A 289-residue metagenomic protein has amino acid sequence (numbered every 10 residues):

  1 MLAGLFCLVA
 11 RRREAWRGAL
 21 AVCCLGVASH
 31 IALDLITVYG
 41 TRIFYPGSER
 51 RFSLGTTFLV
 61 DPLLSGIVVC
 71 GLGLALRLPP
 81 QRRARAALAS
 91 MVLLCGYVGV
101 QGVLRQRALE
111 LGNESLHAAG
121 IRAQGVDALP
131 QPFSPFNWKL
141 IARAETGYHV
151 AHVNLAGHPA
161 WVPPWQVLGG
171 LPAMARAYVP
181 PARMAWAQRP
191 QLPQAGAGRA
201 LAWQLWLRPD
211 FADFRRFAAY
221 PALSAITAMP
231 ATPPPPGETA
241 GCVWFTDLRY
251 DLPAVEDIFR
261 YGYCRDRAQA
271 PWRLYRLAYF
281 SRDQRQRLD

Functional and structural regions predicted by a protein language model:
M1-P130: N-terminal membrane-targeting hydrophobic helices
R122-G125, P135-D289: Extracytosolic and intramembrane catalytic regions of membrane-associated proteins in envelope/secretory systems
